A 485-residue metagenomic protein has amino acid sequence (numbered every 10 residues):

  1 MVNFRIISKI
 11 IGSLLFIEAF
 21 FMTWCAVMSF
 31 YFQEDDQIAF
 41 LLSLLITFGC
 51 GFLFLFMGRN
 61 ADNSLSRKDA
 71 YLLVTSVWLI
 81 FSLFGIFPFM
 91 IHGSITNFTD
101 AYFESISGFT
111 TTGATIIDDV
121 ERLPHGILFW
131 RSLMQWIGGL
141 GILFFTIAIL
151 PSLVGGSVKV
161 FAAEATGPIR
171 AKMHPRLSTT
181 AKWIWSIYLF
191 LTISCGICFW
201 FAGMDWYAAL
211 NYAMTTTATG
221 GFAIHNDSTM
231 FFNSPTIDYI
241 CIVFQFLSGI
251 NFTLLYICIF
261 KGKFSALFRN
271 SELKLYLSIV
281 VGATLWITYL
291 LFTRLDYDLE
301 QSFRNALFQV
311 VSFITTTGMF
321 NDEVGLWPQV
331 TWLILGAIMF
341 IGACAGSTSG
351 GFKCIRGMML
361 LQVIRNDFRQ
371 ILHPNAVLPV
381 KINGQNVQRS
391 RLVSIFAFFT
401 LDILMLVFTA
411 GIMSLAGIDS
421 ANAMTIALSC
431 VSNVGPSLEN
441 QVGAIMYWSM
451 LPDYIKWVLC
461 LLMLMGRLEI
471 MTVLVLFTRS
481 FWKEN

Functional and structural regions predicted by a protein language model:
M1-N485: Membrane-proximal intracellular helices of multi-pass ion channels
